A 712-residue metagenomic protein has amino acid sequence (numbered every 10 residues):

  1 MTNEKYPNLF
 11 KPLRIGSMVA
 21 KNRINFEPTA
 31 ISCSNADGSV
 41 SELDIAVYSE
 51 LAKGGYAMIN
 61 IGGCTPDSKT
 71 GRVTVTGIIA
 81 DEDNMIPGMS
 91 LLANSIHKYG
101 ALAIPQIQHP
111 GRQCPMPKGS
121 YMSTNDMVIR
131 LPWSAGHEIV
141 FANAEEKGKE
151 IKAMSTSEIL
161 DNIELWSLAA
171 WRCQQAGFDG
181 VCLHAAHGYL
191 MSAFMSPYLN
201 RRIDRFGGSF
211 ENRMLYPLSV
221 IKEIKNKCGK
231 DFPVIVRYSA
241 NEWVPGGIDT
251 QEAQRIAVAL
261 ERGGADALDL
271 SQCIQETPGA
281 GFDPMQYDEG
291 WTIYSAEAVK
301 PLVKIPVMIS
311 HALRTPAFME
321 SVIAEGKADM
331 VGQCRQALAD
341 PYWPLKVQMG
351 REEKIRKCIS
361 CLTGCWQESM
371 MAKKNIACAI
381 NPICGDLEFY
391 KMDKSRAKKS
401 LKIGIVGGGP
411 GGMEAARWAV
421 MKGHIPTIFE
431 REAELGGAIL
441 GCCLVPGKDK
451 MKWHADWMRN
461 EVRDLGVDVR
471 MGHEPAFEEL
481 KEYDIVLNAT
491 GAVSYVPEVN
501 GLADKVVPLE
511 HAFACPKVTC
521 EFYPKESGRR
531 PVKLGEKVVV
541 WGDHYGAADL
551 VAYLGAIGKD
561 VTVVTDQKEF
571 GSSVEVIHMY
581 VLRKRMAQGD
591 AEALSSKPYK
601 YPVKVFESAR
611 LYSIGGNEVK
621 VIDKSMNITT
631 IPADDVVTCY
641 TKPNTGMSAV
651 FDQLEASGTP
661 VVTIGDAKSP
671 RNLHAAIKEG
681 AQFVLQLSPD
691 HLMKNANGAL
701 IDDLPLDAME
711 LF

Functional and structural regions predicted by a protein language model:
M1-V406, P410, E414-M421, P426 (+2 more regions): Flavin-dependent oxidoreductase catalytic cores
Y56, F178, A265, A328 (+4 more regions): Local beta-strand N-terminus motif with an aromatic residue
L268, V299, V322, C334 (+8 more regions): Hydrophobic, well-ordered secondary-structure elements that form the walls of internal hydrophobic environments
V303, G326-K327, L465, L502 (+3 more regions): Short, structured coil segments at secondary-structure junctions
A317, A397-I428, R470-E478, E482 (+4 more regions): Rossmann-like dinucleotide/flavin-binding elements
I425-L465, Y545-E607, K668, G698-F712: Rossmann-like dinucleotide-binding cores of NAD(P)H-dependent redox enzymes
D449, W453-D456, I485, T629 (+1 more regions): Catalytic cores of nucleotide-enabled group-transfer and carboxylate-activating enzymes in metabolic and assembly-line
M471-L480, E607-N617: A conserved short coil-to-beta-strand element within the FAD-binding core of flavoproteins
